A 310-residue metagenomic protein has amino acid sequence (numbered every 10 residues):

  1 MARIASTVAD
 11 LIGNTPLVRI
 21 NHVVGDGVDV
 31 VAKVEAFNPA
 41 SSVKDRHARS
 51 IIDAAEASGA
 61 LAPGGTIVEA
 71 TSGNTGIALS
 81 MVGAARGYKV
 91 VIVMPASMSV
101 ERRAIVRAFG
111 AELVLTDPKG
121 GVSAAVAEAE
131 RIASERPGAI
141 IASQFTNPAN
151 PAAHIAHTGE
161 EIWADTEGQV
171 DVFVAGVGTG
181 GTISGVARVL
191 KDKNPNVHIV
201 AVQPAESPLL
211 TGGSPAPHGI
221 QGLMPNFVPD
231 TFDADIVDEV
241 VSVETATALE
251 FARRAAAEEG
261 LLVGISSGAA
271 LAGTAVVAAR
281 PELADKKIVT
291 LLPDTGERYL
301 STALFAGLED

Functional and structural regions predicted by a protein language model:
M1-D310: PLP-dependent amino-acid enzyme catalytic core
